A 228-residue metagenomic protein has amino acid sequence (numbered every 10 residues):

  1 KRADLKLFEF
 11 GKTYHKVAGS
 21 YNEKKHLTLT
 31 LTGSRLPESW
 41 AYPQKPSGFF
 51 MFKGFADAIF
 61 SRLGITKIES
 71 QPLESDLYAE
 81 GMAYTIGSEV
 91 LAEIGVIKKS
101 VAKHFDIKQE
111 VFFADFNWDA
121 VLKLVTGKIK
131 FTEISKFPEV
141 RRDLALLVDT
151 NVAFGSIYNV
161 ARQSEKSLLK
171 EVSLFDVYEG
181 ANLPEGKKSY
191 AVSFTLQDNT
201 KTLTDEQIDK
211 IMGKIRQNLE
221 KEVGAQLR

Functional and structural regions predicted by a protein language model:
K1-K16: Polar, glycine-rich mid-to-C-terminal structural blocks that act as macromolecule-binding/assembly scaffolds
L7, V17-N22, T28, L36-R228: A carboxyl-terminal module marker
